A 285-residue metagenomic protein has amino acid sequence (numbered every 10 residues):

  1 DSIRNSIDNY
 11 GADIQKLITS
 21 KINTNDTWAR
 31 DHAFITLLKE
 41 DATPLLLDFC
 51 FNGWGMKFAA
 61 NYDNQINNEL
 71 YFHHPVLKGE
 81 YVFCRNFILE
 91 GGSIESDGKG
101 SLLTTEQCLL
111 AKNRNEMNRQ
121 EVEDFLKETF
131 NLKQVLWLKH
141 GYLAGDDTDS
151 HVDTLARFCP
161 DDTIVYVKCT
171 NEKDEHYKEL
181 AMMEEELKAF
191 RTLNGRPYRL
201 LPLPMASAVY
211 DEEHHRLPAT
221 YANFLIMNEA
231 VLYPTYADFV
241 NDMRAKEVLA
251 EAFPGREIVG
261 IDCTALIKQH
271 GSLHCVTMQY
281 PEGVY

Functional and structural regions predicted by a protein language model:
D1-Y285: The feature marks the mature, well-folded catalytic cores of soluble enzymes
